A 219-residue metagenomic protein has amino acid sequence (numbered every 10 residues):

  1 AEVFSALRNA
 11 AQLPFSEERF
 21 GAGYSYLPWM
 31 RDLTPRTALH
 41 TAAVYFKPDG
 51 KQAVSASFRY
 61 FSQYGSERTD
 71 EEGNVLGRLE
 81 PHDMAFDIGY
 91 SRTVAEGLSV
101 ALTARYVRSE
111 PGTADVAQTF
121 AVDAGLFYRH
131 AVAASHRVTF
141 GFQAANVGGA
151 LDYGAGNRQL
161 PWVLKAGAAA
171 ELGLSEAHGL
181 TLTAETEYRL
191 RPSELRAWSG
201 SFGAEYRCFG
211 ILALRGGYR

Functional and structural regions predicted by a protein language model:
A1-R219: Subset of outer-membrane beta-barrel
